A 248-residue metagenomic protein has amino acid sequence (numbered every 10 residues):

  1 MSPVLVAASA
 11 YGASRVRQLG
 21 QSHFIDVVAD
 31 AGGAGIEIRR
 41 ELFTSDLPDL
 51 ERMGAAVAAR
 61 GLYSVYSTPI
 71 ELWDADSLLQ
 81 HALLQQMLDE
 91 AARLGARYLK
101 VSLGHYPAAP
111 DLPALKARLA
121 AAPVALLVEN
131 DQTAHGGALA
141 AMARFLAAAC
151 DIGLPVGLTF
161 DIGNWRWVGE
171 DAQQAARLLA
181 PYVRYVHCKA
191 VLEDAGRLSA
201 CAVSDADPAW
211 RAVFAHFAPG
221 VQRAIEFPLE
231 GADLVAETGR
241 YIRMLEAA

Functional and structural regions predicted by a protein language model:
M1-G32, G95, L139-F160, R166-A248: Histidine-acidic metal/acid-base catalytic patches
M1-Q86, A92, A248: N-terminal pre-domain/capping segments
A10-G12, R40-L42, I70-L72, L103-P107 (+4 more regions): Active-site-proximal loop/turn and secondary-structure-junction residues that shape catalytic pockets, frequently
V16-G20, S45-R52, D76-L79, L83 (+5 more regions): Alpha-helix capping and helix-coil boundary motifs
F24, M53, M87, L115-R118 (+2 more regions): Alpha-helical packing segments of well-folded alpha/beta enzyme cores
E37, V65-Y66, K100, L127 (+3 more regions): Conserved beta-strand positions in the central sheet of alpha/beta enzyme cores
A56-V57, Q85, R118-A120, D205-D207 (+1 more regions): Short alpha-helix boundary/capping motifs
R60-S64, W73-G157, W167, E237: Active-site acidic/histidine proton-transfer and metal-coordination neighborhood in alpha/beta enzyme cores
